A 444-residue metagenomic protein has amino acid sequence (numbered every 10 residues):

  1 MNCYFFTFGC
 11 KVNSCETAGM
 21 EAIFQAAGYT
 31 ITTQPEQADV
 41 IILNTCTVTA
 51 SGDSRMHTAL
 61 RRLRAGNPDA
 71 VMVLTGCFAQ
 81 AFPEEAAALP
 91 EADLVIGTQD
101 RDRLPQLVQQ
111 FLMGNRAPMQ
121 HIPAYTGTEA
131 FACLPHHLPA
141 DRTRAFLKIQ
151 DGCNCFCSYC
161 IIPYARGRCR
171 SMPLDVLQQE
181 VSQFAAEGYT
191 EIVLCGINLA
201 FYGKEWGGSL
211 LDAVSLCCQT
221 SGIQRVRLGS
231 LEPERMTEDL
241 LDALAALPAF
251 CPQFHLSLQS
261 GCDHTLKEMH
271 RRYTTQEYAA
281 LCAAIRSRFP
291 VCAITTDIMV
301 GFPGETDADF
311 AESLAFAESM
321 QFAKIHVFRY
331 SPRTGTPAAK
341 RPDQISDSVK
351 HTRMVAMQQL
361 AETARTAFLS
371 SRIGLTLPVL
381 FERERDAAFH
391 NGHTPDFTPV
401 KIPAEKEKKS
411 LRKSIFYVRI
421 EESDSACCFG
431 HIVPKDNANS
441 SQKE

Functional and structural regions predicted by a protein language model:
M1-F201, S215, D239, L244 (+8 more regions): Proteins enriched for Cys/Gly/acidic motifs involved in redox and nucleic-acid/cofactor modification
I42, C77, L104, L194 (+7 more regions): Residue-level signal for inorganic ion chemistry
F156, C160-G167, L199, V226-E234 (+4 more regions): Conserved strand-turn element in the central/C-terminal portion of the radical SAM core barrel that lines
G203-G208, L241, G304-E312, R341: Short glycine/threonine-rich loop-to-helix capping motif typified by GTGT followed within a few residues by an Asp-Pro
S209-G261, K267, R272-A279: Acidic, glycine-rich loop-and-beta core segments that form the ion-binding/anion-interacting portion of active sites
E305, Q321-F322: Contiguous mid-protein beta-loop-alpha structural module that forms a pocket-lining wall or clamp of enzyme active
K340-E444: Terminal RNA-binding accessory module
